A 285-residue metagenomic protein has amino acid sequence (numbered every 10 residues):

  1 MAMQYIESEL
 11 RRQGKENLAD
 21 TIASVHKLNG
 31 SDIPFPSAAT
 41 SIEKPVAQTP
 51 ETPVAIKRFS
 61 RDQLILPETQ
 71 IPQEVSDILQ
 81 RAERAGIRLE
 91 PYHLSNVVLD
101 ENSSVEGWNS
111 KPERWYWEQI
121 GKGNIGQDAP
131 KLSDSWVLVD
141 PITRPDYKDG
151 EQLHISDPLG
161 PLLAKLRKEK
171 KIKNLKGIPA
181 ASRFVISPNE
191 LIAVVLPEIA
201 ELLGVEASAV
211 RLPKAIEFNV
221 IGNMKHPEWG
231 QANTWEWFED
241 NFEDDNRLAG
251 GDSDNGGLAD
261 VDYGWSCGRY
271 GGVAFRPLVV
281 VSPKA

Functional and structural regions predicted by a protein language model:
M1-A209, N223-A285: Short acidic-hydrophobic catalytic motif
A209-V220: Short acidic catalytic loops
